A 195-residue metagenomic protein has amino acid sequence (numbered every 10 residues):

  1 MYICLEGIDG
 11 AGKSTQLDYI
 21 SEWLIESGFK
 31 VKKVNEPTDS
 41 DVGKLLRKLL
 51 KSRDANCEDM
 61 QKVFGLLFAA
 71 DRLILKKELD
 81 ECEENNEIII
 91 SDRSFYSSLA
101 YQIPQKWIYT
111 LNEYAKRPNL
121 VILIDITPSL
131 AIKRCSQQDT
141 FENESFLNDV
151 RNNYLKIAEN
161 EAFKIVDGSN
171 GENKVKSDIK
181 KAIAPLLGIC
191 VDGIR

Functional and structural regions predicted by a protein language model:
Y2: Walker A (P-loop) ATP-phosphate-binding motif of ABC ATPase nucleotide-binding domains
L5: Hydrophobic anchor at the beta1->P-loop junction of P-loop NTPases
G10: Walker A (P-loop) phosphate-binding loop of P-loop NTPases
K13: Conserved lysine of the Walker
Q16: Hydrophobic positions on the alpha1 helix immediately C-terminal to the Walker A/P-loop
S21, S129-R195: NTP-dependent small-molecule kinase module
F29-Y109, E113: ATP-dependent small-molecule kinase phosphotransfer cores that center on conserved nucleotide phosphate-binding segments
S98-N153: A glycine- and Lys/Arg-enriched "phosphate-lid" helix/loop adjacent to the NTP-binding pocket of small-molecule kinases
